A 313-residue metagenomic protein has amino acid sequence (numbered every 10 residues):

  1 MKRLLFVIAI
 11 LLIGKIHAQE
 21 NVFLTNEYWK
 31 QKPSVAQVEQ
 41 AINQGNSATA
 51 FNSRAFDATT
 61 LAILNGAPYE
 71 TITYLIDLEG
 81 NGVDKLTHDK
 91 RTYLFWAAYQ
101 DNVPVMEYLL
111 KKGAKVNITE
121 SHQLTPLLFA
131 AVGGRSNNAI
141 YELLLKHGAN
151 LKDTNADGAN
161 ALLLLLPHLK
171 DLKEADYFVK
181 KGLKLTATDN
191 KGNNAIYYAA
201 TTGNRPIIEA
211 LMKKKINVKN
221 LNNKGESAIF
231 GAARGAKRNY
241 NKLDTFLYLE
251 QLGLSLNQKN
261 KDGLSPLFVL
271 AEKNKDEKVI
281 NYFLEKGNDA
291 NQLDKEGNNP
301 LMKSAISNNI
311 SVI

Functional and structural regions predicted by a protein language model:
M1-F23: Bacterial Sec-dependent N-terminal signal peptides
I16-G45: Sec-dependent signal peptide cleavage junction
E20-W29, A50-I63, K85-F95, T119-A131 (+5 more regions): Ankyrin-repeat boundary/"N-cap" motif
Q31-P33, L61-P68, W96-N102, F129-N137 (+5 more regions): Ankyrin repeat A-helix N-terminal signature
Q40-S47, T73-N81, E107-K115, E142-N150 (+4 more regions): Ankyrin repeat domain, specifically the short helix-to-loop turn at the C-terminus of the second helix of each repeat
D57-E107: Mid-chain, structured segments of secreted extracytoplasmic proteins
G134-L254: Solenoidal tandem-repeat scaffolds enriched in leucines and small polar residues
L221-I313: Eukaryotic tandem repeat interaction scaffolds
